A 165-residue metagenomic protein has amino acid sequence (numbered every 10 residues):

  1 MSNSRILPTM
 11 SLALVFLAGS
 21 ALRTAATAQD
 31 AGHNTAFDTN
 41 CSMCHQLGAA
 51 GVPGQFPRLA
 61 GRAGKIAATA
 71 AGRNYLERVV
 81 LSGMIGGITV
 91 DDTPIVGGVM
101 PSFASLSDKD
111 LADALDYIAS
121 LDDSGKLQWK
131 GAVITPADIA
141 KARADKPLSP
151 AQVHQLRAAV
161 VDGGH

Functional and structural regions predicted by a protein language model:
M1-I6: N-terminal secretory signal peptides that target proteins for export/translocation
T9-A21: Bacterial N-terminal signal peptides
L22-F37, L47, G51-Q55, A60 (+2 more regions): Electrostatic cytochrome c docking/interface patches
N34-T35, T39, P57, N74 (+3 more regions): Solvent-exposed, polar/charged alpha-helical surfaces in well-ordered, non-transmembrane soluble domains, broadly
F37-L47, M100, A114: The canonical Cys-X-X-Cys-His
H45, L81-M84, A119-D122: Protein kinase-like catalytic domain
A50-I88, G97-L106: Gly/Gly-Pro-rich "capping" loops immediately C-terminal to redox-active cysteine motifs in periplasmic/lumenal
V90-D91, I95-H165: Flexible coil segments in periplasmic/lumen-exposed cytochrome c-class electron-transfer proteins
